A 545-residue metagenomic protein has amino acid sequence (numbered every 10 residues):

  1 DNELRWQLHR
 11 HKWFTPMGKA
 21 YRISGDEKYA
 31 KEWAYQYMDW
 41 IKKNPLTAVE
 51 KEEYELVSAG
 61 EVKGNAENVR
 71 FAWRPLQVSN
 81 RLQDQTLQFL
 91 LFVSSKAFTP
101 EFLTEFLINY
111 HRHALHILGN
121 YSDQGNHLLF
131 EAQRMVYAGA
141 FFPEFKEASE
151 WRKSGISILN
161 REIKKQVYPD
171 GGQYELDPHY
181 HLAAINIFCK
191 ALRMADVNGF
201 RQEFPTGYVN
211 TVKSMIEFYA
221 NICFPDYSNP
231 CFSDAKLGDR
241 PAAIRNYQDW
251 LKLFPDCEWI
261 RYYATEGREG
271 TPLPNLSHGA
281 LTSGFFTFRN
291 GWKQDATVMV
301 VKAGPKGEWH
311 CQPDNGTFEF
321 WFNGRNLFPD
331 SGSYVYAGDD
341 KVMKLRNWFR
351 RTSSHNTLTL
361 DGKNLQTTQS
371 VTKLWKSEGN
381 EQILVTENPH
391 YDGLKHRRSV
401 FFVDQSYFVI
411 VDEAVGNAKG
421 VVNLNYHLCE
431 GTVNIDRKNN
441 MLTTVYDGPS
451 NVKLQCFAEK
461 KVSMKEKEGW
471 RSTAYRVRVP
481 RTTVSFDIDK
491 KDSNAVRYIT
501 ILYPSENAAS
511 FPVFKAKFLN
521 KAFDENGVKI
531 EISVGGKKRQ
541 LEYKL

Functional and structural regions predicted by a protein language model:
N2-V212: Aromatic-lined, polymer-binding surfaces characteristic of secreted/periplasmic polysaccharide-degrading enzymes
E3, L8, R112, Y227 (+5 more regions): Sequence-level motif detector for i,i+2 pairs with an aromatic at +2
K19, P225, Q294, G307 (+5 more regions): Short loop/turn segments at secondary-structure transitions that flank enzyme active sites
W40-K43, T47, I117-Q124, Q166-Q173 (+7 more regions): Short secondary-structure junctions and interdomain/linker hinges
S79, A235, R240, I244 (+1 more regions): CBM-like, beta-strand-rich accessory domains located in the C-terminal region of large, secreted polysaccharide-active
F145-E147, N160-R161, V197, K293-D295 (+2 more regions): Secondary-structure boundary elements
Y168, G172-F328, E378, K491-D492 (+2 more regions): Carbohydrate-active enzyme catalytic cores, enriched for enzymes that act on polyanionic acidic polysaccharides
V298-L374: Catalytic core of carbohydrate-active enzymes
